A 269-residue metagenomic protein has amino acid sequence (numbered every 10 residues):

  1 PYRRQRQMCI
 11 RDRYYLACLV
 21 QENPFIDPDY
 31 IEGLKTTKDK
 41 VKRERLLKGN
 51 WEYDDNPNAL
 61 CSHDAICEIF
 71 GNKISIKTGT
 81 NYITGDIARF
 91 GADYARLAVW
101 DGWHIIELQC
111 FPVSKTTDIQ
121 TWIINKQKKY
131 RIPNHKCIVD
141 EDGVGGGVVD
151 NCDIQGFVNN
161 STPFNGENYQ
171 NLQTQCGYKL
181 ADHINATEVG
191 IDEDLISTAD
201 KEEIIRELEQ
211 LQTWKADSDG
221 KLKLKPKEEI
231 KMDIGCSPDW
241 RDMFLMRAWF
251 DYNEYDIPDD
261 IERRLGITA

Functional and structural regions predicted by a protein language model:
P1-I10: Single conserved hydrophobic/aromatic residue that forms the stacking wall/gate of nucleotide- or nucleobase-binding
Y14-L16, I83, Q155-F157: Hydrophobic/aromatic beta-strand patches that form the interior of the parallel beta-sheet core in alpha/beta enzyme
L16-N23: Conserved AAA+ ATPase "SRH/arginine-finger" region at the nucleotide-binding site
N23-G85, V99, W214-K215, D219-K221: ATPase catalytic-site recognition across NTP-hydrolyzing enzymes
F70, Q109-C110, I205, E209-A269: Acidic two-metal-ion nuclease catalytic site recognized across multiple nuclease folds, prominently DnaQ/RNase D-T
R89-R96: Short, flexible loop/turn motifs enriched in small residues
V99, W103-K223, R264-A269: Mg2+-dependent endonuclease catalytic cores in nucleic-acid-processing enzymes, primarily RNase H-like
